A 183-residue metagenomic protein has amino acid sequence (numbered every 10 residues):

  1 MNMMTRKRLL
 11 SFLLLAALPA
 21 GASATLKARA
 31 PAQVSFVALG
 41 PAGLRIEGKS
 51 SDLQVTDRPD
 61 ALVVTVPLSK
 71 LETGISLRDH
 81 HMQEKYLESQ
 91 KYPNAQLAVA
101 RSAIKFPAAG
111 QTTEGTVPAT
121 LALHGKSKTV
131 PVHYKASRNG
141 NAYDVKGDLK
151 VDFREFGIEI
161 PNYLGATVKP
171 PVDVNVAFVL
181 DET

Functional and structural regions predicted by a protein language model:
N2-L10: Bacterial N-terminal signal peptides that target proteins for export
L9, L14-L15, G125: Glycine-centered small-residue hotspots that permit tight backbone geometry or close packing
L15-A22: Hydrophobic h-region of N-terminal signal peptides that target proteins for export in Gram-negative bacteria
A22-T183: Low-complexity, acidic/polar, glycine-enriched regions of mature
